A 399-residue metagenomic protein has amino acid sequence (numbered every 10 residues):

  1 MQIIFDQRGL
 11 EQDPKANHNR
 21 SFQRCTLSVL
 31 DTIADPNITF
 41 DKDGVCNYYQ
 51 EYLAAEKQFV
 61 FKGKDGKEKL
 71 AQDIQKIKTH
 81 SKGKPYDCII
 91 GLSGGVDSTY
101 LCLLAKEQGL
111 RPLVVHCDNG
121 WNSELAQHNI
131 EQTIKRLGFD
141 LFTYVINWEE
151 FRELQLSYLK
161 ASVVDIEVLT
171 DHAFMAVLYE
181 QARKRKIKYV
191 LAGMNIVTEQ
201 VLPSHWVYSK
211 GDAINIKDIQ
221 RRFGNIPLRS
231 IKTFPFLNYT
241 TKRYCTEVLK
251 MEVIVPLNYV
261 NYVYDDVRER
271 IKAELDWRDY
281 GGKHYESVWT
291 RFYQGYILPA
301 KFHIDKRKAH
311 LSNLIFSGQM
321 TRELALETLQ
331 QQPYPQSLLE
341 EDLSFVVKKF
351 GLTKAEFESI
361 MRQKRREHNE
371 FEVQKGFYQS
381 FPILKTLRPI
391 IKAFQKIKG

Functional and structural regions predicted by a protein language model:
M1-C88, L104-G399: Nucleotide-activated chemistry modules centered on ATP-dependent adenylation/adenylyltransferase
C88-D97: Short, glycine-rich nucleotide/cofactor-binding loops
Y100-L101: Hydrophobic positions on the alpha1 helix immediately C-terminal to the Walker A/P-loop
